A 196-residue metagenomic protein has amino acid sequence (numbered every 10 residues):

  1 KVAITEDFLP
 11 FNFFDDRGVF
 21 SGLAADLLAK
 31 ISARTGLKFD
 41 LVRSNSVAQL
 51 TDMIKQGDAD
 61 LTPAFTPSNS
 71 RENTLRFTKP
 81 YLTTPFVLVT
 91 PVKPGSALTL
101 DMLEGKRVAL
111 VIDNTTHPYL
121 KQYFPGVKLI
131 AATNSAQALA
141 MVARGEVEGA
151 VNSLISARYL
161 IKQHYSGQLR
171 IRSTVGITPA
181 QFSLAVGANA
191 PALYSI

Functional and structural regions predicted by a protein language model:
K1-N73, K128-A132, L139-A140: Extracytoplasmic small-molecule ligand-binding "clamshell" domains of the periplasmic binding protein/Venus flytrap
K1-T5, T62, V89, K106-V111 (+2 more regions): Short, well-ordered beta-strand segments
T5, R76-L88, L103, S173-Q181: Short Pro/Gly-enriched coil loops immediately N-terminal to beta-strands
T5-F8, S44-S46, A59, T66-N69 (+8 more regions): Solvent-exposed coil/turn segments that connect beta secondary-structure elements in extracytoplasmic/periplasmic
N12-D16, L28-K38, F77-K79, T99-E104 (+3 more regions): Ligand-binding cleft/hinge of the Venus flytrap
G22-R34, V92-H117, K121, L154-R158 (+1 more regions): Extended ligand-binding regions for polar small-molecule ligands
I31, M53-K55, L88, L103 (+2 more regions): Hydrophobic residues within well-ordered alpha-helices
A48-D52, P63-T74, Y119-Q122, A140-T178: A ligand-binding cleft/hinge motif common to bilobed small-molecule-binding domains
